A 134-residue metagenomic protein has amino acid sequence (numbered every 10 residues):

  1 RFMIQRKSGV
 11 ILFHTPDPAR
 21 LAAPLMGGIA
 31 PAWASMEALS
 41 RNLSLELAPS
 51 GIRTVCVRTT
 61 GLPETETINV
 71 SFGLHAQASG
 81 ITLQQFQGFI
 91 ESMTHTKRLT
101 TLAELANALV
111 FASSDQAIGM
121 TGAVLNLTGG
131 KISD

Functional and structural regions predicted by a protein language model:
I4, S8-M36, S40-P49, R58-P63: Catalytic loop of short-chain dehydrogenase/reductase
M36, S40-R41, A106-L109, S113: Short-chain dehydrogenase/reductase
A48, R53, M120-G122: Short, small/polar-rich loop/turn modules that mediate ligand/substrate recognition or access, typified
R53-E64, S113, N126-T128: Conserved SDR Rossmann-fold cofactor-binding beta-strand/turn motif
L62-M93: A glycine/serine/threonine-rich, flexible loop-to-helix segment that serves as the NAD(P) cofactor-binding "lid"
I81-L83, T94-L105: A conserved structural motif in NAD(P)-dependent oxidoreductases
V110, T121-D134: Short C-terminal tail/terminal secondary-structure segment of NAD(P)H-dependent dehydrogenase/reductase domains
